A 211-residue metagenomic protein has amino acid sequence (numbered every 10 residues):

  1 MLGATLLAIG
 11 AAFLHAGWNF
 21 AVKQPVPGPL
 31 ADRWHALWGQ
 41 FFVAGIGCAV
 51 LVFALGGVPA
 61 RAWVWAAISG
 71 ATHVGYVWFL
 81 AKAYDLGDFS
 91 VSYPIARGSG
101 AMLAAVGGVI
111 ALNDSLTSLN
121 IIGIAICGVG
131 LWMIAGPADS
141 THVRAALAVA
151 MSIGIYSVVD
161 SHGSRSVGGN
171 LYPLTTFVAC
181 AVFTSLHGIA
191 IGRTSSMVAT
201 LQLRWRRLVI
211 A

Functional and structural regions predicted by a protein language model:
M1-T5, V52-V64, G107-L119, S161-L171: Helix-coil boundary and interhelical linker segments in multi-pass alpha-helical membrane proteins
M1-W34, I46, W132, A138-T176 (+1 more regions): Glycine-/small-residue-enriched transmembrane alpha-helix faces in small-molecule transporters and effluxers
A4-I9, G39, A49-F79, A96-R97 (+2 more regions): Loop-to-transmembrane-helix transition segments
A8, W34-W38, A66, Y93-P94 (+2 more regions): Hydrophobic/aromatic positions within or immediately flanking transmembrane alpha-helices of multi-pass small-molecule
A12, F41-G45, R97-M102, I124-C127 (+2 more regions): Residue-level recognition of pore/gate-forming positions within transmembrane alpha-helices of multi-pass
A16-P29, V74-V91, G128-T141, T184-A199: C-terminal ends of transmembrane helices
P27-H35, F79-R97, S115, R165-Y172: Structural motif at transmembrane-helix junctions in multi-pass transporters
C48, M102-V109, L116-A135: Hydrophobic transmembrane alpha-helices of multi-pass small-molecule transport proteins
